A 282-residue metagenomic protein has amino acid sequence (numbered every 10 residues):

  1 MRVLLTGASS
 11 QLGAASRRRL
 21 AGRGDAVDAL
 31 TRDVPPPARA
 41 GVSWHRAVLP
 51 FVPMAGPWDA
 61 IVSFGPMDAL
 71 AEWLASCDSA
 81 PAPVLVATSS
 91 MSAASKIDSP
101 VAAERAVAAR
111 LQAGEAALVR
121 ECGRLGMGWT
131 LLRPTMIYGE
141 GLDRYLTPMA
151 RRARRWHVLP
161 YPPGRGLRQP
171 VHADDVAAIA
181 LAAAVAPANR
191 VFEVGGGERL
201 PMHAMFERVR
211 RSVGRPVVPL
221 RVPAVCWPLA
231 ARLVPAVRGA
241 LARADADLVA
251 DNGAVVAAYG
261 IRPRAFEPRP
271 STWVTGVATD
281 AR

Functional and structural regions predicted by a protein language model:
V3-G22: N-terminal Rossmann NAD(P)H-binding glycine-rich loop of SDR-like oxidoreductase domains
T6, L30, F64, L85-M91 (+1 more regions): SDR active-site strand-loop-helix element
A29-P35: N-terminal Rossmann-fold cofactor-binding loop
P35-A82, M91-V101: NAD(P)H-binding glycine-rich loop region in Rossmannoid oxidoreductase-like domains and their noncatalytic homologs
R105-T130: Active-site Tyr-X1-5-Lys
T130-P148: Flexible, glycine-rich beta-alpha linker
R151-V171, E193-G195: A conserved pocket-lining segment of Rossmann-fold NAD(P)-dependent short-chain dehydrogenase/reductase
A183-G239, A258-R282: Mid/C-terminal beta-alpha module of Rossmann-like enzyme folds, strongest in SDR-family dehydrogenases/epimerases
